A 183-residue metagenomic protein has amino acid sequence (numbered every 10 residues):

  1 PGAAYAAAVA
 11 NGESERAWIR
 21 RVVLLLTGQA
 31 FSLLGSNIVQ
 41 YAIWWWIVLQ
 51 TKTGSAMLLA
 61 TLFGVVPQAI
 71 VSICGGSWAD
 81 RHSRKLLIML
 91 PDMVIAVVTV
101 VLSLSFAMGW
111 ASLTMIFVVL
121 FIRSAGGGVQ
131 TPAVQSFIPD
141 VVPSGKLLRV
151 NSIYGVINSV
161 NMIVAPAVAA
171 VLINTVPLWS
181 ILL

Functional and structural regions predicted by a protein language model:
P1-L183: Alpha-helical transmembrane-bundle signature of multi-pass membrane transport and export proteins
